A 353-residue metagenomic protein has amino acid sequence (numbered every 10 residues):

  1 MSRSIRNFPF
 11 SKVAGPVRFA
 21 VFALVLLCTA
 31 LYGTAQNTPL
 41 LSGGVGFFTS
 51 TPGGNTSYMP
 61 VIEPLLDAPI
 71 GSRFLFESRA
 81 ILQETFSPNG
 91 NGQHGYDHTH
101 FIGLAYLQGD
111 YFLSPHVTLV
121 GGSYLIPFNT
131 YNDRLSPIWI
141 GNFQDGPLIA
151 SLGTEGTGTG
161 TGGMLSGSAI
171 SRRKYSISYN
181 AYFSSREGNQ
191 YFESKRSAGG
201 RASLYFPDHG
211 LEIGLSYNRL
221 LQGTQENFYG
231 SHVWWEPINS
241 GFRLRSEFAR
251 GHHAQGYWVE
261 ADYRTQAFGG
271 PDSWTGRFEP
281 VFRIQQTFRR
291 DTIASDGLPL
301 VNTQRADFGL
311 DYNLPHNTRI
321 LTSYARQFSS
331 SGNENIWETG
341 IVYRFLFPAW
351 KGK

Functional and structural regions predicted by a protein language model:
M1-P16: N-terminal secretory signal peptides that target proteins for export/translocation
R18-A30: Bacterial N-terminal signal peptides
N37-S42, N55-R186, S194-R196, S203-G210 (+2 more regions): Outer membrane beta-barrel
L40-S42, R73, S203-S295, Y343: Detector for outer-membrane/organellar transmembrane beta-barrel domains, recognizing the amphipathic beta-strand
F48-S50, Q83-T85, I126-N129, S184-G188 (+5 more regions): Structural signature of outer-membrane beta-barrel domains
T56-I62, H100-A105, T157-T161, S194-A198 (+4 more regions): Residues that define the transmembrane beta-barrel architecture of outer-membrane proteins
S72-F76, H116-L119, S171-Y179, D208-I213 (+5 more regions): Repeated loop/turn-to-beta-strand initiation elements of outer-membrane beta-barrel proteins
L165, A261, E334-K353: Outer-membrane beta-barrel "beta-signal"
